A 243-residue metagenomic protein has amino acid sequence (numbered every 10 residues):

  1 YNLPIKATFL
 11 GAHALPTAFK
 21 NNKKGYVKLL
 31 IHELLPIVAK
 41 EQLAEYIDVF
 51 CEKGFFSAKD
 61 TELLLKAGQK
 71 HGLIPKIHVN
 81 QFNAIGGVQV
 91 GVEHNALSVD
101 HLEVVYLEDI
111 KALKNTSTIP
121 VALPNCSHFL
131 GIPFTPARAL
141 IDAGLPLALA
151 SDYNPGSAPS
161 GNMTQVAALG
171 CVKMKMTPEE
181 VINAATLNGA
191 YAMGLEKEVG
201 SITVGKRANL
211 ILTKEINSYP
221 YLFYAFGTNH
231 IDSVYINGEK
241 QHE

Functional and structural regions predicted by a protein language model:
Y1-G86: Metal-coordinating catalytic core of metallo-dependent amide/deamination hydrolases
L43, N95-S98, R207, H230: Short loop/turn motifs at secondary-structure junctions
Y46-V49, S98, L210, S233: Well-ordered beta-strand positions
A84-E198, Y219, F226, K240-H242: Active-site-adjacent C-terminal substructures of enzyme catalytic domains
L187, R207-E243: C-terminal cap of metal-dependent C-N hydrolases
